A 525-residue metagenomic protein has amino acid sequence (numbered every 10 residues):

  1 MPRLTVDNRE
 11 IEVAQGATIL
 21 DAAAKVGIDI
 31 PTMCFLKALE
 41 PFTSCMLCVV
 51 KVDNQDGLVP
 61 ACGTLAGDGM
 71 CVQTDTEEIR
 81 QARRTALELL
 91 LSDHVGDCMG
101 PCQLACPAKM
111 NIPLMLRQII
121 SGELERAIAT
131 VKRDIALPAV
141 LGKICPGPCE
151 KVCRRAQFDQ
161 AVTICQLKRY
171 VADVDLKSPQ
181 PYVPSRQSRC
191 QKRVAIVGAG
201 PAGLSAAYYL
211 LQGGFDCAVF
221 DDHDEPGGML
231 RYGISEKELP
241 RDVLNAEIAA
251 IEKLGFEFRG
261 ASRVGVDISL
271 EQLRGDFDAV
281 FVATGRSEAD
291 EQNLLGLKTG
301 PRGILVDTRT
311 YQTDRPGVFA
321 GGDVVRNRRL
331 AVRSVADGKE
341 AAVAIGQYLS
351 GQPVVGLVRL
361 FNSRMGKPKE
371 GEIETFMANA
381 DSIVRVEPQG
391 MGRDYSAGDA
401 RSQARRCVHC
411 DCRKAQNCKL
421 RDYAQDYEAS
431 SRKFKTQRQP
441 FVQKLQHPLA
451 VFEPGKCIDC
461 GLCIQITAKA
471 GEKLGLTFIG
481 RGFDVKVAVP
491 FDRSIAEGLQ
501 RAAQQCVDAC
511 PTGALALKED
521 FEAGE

Functional and structural regions predicted by a protein language model:
P2-R193, R241, A279-F319, V324-A509 (+1 more regions): Ferredoxin-type iron-sulfur electron-transfer modules and their immediate structural context
V26, G213, L254, L273-D276 (+1 more regions): Conserved dinucleotide-binding and phosphotransfer motif residues
M110-P113, I119, I128-A129, A161-C165 (+3 more regions): Beta1-alpha1 glycine-rich phosphate/pyrophosphate-binding loop at the start of Rossmann-like nucleotide-binding domains
A195-V197: Conserved beta-strand elements of the Class I
L204, P226, I248, K253 (+5 more regions): Mature, folded catalytic cores of secreted/periplasmic enzymes
D267-I268, L462: Short alpha-helical segments and helix-capping/turn motifs at coil-helix boundaries
I268, Q272-A279, D314: Core beta-strand elements of the Rossmann-like FAD/NAD(P) dinucleotide-binding domain in flavoenzyme oxidoreductases
